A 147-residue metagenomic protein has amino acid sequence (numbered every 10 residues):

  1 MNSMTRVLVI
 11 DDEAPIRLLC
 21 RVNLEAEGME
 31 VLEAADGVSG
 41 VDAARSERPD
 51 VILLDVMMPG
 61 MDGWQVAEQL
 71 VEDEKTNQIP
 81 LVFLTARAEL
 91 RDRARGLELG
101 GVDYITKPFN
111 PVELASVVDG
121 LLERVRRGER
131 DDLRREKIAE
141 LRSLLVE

Functional and structural regions predicted by a protein language model:
L18-A26: Charged docking surfaces used in two-component/phosphorelay signaling
G28-A35, A43: Short hydrophobic/Thr-rich beta-strand motif most characteristic of the beta2 strand and flanking loop of CheY-like
E47-L53: Active-site beta3 strand of CheY-like receiver
M58: Receiver (REC) domain active-site loop signature in two-component systems and cognate sites in sensor histidine kinases
V102: Short, glycine/charged-rich "phosphate-handling" switch motifs in NTP-dependent and phosphotransfer domains
F109-D119, R130: C-terminal output helix
V125-E147: CheY-like receiver
